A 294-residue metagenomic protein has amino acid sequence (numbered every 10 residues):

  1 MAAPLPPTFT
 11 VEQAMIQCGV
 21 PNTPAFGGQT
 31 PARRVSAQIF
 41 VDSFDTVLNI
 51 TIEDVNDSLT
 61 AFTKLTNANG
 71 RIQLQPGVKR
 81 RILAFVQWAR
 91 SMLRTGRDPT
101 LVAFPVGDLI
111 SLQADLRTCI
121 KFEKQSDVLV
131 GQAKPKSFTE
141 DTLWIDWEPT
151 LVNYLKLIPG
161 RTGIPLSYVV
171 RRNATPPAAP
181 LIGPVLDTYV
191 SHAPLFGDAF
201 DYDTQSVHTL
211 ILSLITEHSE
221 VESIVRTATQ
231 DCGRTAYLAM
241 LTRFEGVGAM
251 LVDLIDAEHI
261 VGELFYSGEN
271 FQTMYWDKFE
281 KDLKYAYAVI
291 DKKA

Functional and structural regions predicted by a protein language model:
A2, P7-Q17, Q113-I158, I260-S267: Short domain-edge segments at the starts or junctions of modular domains/repeats that frequently include the first
A2-A25, D45-L116: Sterile Alpha Motif
F9, N56-K64, K121-K134, S213-E220 (+1 more regions): Surface-exposed beta-strand-to-loop junctions that form interaction patches on eukaryotic regulatory domains
N22-Q38, G131-Y202, F279: Hotspots on structured nucleic-acid-binding interfaces, especially in canonical RNA/DNA-binding domains
F26-F40, F44, D54-N67, V207-D231: Short amphipathic alpha-helical interface patches used for protein-protein assembly/oligomerization
A68-K79, V86-Q87, S91, Q132-F138 (+2 more regions): Short amphipathic helix-turn segment from helical bundle oligomerization domains, prototypically the retroelement Gag
S167-H259: Short, well-ordered secondary-structure elements
